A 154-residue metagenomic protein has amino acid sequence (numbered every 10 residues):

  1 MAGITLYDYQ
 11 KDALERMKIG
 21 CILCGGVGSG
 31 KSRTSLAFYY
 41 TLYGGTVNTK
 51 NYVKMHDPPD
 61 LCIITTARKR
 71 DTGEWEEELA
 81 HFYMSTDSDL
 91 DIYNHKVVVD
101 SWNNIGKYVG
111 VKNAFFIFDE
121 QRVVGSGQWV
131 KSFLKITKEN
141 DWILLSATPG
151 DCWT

Functional and structural regions predicted by a protein language model:
M1-C24: Conserved pre-motif I regulatory segment
R16-C21, G44, L79-M84, G110-N113 (+1 more regions): Short glycine/proline-enriched coil/turn segments at helix->beta-strand junctions
C21, G26, S126-G127, L145 (+1 more regions): Interdomain linker/hinge connecting the two RecA-like lobes of the SF2 helicase core
V27, S32-H81, D151-T154: Conserved Walker A/P-loop ATP-binding site and its immediately adjacent core in helicase/helicase-like ATPase domains
T65-R68, S101-N104, E120, L145-G150: A short beta-strand-to-loop transition that corresponds to the Sensor-1 phosphate-sensing loop of AAA+ P-loop ATPases
T66, A80-K112: Inter-Walker segment of RecA-like/P-loop motor cores
G110-L144, G150: SF2 helicase catalytic motif II
